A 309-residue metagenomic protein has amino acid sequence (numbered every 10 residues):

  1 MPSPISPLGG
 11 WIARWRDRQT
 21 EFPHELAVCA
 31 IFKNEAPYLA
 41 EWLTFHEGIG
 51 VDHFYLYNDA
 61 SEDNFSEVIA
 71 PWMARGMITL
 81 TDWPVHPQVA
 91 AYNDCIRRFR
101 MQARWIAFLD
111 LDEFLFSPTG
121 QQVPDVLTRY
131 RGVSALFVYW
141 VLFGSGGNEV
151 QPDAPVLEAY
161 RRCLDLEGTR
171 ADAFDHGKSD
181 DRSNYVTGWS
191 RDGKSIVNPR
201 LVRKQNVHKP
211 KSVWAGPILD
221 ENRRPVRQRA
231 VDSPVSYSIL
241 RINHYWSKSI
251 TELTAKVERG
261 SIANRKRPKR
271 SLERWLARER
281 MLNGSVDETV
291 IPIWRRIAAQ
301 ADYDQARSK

Functional and structural regions predicted by a protein language model:
M1-T44: N-proximal low-complexity "stem/linker" segments adjacent to membrane-targeting elements
P2-W11, W15, S117-K309: Catalytic-site signature of metal-activated, phosphate-bearing donor transferases, centered on the GT-A/GT-A-like
T44-H53: Short, acidic, metal-binding catalytic loop of nucleotide-sugar glycosyltransferases
D52-A60, T81-P84: Short beta-strand/loop segment that forms part of the nucleotide-sugar
N58-A74: A conserved acidic beta->alpha catalytic loop
M73-Q88, L166, R170, W189: Conserved donor nucleotide-binding strand/loop of the catalytic core
N93-W105: Active-site nucleotide-sugar/metal-binding loop of Leloir-type enzymes
